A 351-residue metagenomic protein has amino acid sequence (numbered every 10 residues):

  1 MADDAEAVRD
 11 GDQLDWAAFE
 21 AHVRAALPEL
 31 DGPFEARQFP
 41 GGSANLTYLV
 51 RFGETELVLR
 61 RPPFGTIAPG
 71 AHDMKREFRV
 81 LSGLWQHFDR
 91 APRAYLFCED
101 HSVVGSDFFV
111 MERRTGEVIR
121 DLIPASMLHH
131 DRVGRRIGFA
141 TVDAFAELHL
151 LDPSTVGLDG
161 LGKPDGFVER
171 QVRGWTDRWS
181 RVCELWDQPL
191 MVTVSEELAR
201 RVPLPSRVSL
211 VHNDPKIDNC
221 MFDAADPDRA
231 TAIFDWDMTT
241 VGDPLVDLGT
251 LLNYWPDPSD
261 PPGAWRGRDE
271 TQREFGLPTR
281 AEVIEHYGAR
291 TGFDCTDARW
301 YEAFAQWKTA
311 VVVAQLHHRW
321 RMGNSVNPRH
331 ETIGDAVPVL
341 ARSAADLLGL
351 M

Functional and structural regions predicted by a protein language model:
M1-L30, F34: Juxta-kinase regulatory segment immediately upstream of eukaryotic protein kinase catalytic domains
P33-L210, A224-D228: ATP-binding pocket architecture of kinase catalytic cores
G162-K163, F293-A305: All-alpha amphipathic helical-bundle segments outside canonical DNA-binding/catalytic cores that form hydrophobic
L210-H212, I217: Catalytic-loop of the protein kinase fold
C220-F222: Hydrophobic residue at the +6 position relative to the catalytic HRD Asp in the kinase catalytic loop
F234-T239: Activation of the activation-loop gatekeeper triad in protein kinase-fold domains
V246-T291, A305-G323: Active-site activation/catalytic loop segments of kinase-like enzymes and analogous catalytic loops in related
F293-D297, V311-M351: Helical subdomain adjoining the active site within ATP-dependent kinase catalytic cores
